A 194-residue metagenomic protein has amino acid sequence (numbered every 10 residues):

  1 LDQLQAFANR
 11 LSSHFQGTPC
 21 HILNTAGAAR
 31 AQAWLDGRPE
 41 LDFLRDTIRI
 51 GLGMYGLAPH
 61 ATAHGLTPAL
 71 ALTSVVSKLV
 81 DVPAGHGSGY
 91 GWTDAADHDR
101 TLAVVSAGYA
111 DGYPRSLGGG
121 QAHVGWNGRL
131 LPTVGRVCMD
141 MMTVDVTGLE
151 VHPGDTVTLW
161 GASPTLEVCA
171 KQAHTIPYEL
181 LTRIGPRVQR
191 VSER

Functional and structural regions predicted by a protein language model:
L1-V75, V82-P83: Active-site loop/helix belt of alpha/beta enzymes
D81-R194: C-terminal accessory subdomain/extension
